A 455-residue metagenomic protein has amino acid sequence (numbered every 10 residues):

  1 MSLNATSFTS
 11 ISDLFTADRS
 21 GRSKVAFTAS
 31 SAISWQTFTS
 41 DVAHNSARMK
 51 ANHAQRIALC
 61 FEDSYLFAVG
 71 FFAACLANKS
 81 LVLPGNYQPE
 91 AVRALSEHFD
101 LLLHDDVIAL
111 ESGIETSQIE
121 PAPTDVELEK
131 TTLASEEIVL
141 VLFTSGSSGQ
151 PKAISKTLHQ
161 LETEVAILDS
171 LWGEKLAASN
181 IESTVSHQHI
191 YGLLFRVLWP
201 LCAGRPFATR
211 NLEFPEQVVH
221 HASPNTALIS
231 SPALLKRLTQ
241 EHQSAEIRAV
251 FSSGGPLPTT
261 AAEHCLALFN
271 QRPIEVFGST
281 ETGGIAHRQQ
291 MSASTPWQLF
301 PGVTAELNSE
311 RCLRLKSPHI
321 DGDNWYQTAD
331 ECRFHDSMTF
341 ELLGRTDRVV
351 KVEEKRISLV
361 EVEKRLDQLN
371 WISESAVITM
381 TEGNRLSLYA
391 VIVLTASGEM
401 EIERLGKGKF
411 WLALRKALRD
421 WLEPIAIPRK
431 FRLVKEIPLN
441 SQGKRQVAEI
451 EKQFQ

Functional and structural regions predicted by a protein language model:
L3, D13, S20-A51, K156-H159: Conserved AMP-binding/adenylate-forming core of the ANL superfamily
L3-T9, T16-G21, D125-F143, E174-I181: Conserved pre-ATP/AMP-binding loop-to-beta segment of ANL
S34-W35, V139-A166: Conserved AMP-binding A3 loop
A47-Y87, S179-H187: Conserved AMP-binding/adenylate-forming
E162-N180, Q188-A227: Conserved AMP-binding/adenylation subdomain of ANL enzymes
T239-A293: Gly/Ser/Thr-rich phosphate-binding loop
E331-A426: AMP-binding/adenylate-forming catalytic core of the ANL superfamily
V350, V391, L414-Q455: Conserved C-terminal "lid"/linker of ANL adenylate-forming enzymes
